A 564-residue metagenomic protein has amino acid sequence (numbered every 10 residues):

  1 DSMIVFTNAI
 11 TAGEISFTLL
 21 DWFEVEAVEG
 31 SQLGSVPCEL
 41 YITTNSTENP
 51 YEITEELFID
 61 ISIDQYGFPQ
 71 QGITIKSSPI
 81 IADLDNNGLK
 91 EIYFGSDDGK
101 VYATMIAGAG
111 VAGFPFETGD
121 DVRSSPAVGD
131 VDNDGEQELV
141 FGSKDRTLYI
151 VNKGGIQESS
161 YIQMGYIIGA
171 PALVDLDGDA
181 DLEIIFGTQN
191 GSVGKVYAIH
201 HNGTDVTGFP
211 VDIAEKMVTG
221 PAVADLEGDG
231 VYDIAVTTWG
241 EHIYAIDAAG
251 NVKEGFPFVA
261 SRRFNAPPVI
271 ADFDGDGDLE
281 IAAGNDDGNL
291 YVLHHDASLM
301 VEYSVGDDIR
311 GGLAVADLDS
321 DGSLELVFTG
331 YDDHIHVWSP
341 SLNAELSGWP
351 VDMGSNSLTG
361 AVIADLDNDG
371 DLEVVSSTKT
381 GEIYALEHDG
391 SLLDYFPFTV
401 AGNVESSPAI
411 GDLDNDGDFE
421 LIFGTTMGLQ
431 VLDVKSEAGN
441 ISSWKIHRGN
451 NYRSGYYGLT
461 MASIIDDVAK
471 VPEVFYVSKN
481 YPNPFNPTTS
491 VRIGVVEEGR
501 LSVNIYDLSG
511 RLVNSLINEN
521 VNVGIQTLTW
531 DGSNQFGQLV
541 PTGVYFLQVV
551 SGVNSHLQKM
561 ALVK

Functional and structural regions predicted by a protein language model:
D1-S31: Intrinsically disordered, low-complexity Pro/Gly/Ser/Thr-rich segments with frequent PxxP/GP/PP motifs and embedded
L19, N49-E55, N554-Q558: Extracellular and select intracellular beta-sandwich modules with Ser/Thr-enriched, small-residue motifs on
F23-E29, L528-V540: Signal that preferentially marks extracellular ectodomain short beta-strand elements of beta-sandwich modules
F23-I59: Terminal connector regions
Y41-T47, S533, Q548-G552: Beta-strand-rich extracellular modules
E52-A462: Extracytoplasmic/lumenal domain signature
S463-Y506, S515-E519, T527-W530, S551: Glycine-centered coil/turn sites that cap beta-strands in beta-rich domains
S515, E519, V523, T529 (+1 more regions): C-terminal tail/sorting-segment detector
